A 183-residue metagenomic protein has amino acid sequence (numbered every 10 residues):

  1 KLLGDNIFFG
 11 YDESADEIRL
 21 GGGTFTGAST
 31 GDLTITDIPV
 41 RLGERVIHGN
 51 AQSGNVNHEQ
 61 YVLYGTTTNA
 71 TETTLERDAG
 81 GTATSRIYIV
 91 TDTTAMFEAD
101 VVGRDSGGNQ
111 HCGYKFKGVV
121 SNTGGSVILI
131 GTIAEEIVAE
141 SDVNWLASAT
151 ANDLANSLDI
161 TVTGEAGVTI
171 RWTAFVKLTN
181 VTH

Functional and structural regions predicted by a protein language model:
K1-L3, F8-E13, I18-E44, H48-A51 (+8 more regions): Beta-strand-rich, repetitive solenoid scaffolds
I38, V90-T91: Short, surface-exposed, polar/charged, turn-prone segments marking secondary-structure boundaries
Q52-V56: PEST-like low-complexity intrinsically disordered regions enriched in Ser/Thr/Pro and acidic residues
L63-V90, S106-G113, T123-H183: Extracellular jelly-roll beta-sandwich "head" domains, especially the C-terminal globular C1q domain
D92-M96: Extracellular Ig-like/FN3 beta-sandwich strand-entry sites
